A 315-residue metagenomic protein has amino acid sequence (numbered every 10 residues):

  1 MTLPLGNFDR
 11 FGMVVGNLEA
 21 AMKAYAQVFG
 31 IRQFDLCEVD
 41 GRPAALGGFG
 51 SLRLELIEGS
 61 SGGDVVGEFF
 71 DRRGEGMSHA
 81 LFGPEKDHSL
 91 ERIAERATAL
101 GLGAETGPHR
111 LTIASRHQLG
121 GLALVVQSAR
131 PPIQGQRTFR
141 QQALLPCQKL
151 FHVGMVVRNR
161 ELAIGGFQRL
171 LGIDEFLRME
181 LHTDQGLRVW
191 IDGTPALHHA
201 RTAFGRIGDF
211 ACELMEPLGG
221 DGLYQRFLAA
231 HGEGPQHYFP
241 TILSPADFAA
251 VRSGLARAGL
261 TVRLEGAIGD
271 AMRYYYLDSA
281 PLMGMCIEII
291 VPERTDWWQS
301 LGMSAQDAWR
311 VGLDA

Functional and structural regions predicted by a protein language model:
M1-L54, E95-R96, L102-E105, H109 (+4 more regions): Core segments of cupin and vicinal oxygen chelate
N7-G16, A45-G50, V66-A94, L150-R158 (+2 more regions): Vicinal oxygen chelate
A20, G63-V65, G74, L90 (+6 more regions): Disordered low-complexity repeat/linker domains
G30, E85-S89, H117, G172-E175 (+2 more regions): Short, charged helix-to-loop "capping" segments that act as catalytic/coupling loops
I31-D71, H109-I133, D174-A229, R263-A267 (+1 more regions): Conserved short beta-strand elements that form part of the metal-binding/catalytic scaffold of enzyme active sites
L124-Q148: Surface-exposed beta-loop interaction hotspot
P132-Q141, V291-A315: Acidic/histidine-enriched, glycine/proline-rich intrinsically disordered or flexible terminal extensions
